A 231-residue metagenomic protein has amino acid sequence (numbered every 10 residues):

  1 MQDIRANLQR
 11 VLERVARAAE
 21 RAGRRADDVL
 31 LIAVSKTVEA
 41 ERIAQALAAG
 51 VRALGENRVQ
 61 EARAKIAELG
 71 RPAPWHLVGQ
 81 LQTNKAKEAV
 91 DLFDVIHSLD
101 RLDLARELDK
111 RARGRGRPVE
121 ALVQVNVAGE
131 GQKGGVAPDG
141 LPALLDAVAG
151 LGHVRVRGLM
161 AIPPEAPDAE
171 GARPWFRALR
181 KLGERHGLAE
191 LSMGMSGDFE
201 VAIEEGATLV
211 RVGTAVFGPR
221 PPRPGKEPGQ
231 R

Functional and structural regions predicted by a protein language model:
M1-G197, I203-E205, F217-P219, P224: Conserved alpha/beta-domain cores
T208-L209: Divalent-metal-activated hydrolytic enzyme cores
R223-R231: Active-site loop ensemble at the mouth of alpha/beta enzyme cores that anchors a bound cofactor
